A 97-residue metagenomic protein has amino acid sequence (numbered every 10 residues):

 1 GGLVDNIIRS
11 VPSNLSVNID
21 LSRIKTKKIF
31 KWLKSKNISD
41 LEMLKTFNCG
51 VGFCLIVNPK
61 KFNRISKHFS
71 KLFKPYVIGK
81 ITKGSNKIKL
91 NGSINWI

Functional and structural regions predicted by a protein language model:
G1-I97: Glycine-/charge-enriched secondary-structure boundary and capping motifs
